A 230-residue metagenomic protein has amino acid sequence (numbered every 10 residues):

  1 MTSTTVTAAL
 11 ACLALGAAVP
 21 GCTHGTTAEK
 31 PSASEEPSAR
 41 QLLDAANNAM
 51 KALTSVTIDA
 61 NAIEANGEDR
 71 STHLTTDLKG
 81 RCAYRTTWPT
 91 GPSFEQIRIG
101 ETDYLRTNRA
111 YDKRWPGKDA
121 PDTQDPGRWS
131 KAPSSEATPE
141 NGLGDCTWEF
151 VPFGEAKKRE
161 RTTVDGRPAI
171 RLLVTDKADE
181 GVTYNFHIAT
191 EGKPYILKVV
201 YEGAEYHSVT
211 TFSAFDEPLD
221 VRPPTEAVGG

Functional and structural regions predicted by a protein language model:
T2-T72, D77-R81, E160, E226-G230: N-terminal leader/targeting segments and the immediate start of mature chains
A52-D59, L78-R85, D165-L173, K193-K198: Short, hydrophobic/aromatic-rich segments at coil-to-beta transitions
A60-E64, R85-T90, T107-R109, D176 (+2 more regions): Beta-turn initiation residues at beta-strand->coil junctions
H73-T75, S93-E95, N185-H187, T211: Short, surface-exposed charged micro-motifs
D77-E140, H207-S208: An acidic-aromatic
L78, Q96-I99, T163, T190 (+1 more regions): Generic beta-strand structural signal
L143-R171, D176-D179: A mid-sequence, solvent-exposed acidic-amphipathic segment
D165-V228: Gly/Pro-enriched, hydrophobic low-complexity segments that function as extracytoplasmic propeptides/linkers
